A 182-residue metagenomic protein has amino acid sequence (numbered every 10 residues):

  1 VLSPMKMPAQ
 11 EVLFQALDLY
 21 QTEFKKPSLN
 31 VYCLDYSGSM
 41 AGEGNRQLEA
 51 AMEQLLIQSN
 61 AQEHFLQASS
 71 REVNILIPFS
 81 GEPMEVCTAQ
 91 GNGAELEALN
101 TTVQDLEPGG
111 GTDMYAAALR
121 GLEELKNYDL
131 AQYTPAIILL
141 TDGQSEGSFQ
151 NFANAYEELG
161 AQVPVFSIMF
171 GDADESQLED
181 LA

Functional and structural regions predicted by a protein language model:
V1-Y32, Y36-R46: Acidic, polar low-complexity linker/tail segments
S3-P4, G44, D105-T112, A116-L119 (+2 more regions): VWA/integrin I-like adhesion module and closely mimicked acidic/polar interface patches used
T22-S28, M40-Q47, G91, L106-M114 (+2 more regions): Extracytoplasmic/periplasmic, Sec-exported soluble proteins
P27-L29, S70-V73, L130-P135, G160-F166: Loop/turn elements at helix/coil->beta-strand transitions in domains of secreted/extracellular proteins
P27-S28, G38-N74, Q90-E95: …and closely analogous acidic/polar surface helices at protein-protein or active-site interfaces in A-domain-like
L34-S37, L48, L76-F79, G121 (+3 more regions): DG-centered beta-turn motif at the end of beta-strands
G38, E53-F65, E107-P108, L122-L130 (+2 more regions): Sec-exported extracytoplasmic/periplasmic mature domains
Q67-D105, E123-Y128, E146-A153, E175-L181: Short beta-strand-loop
